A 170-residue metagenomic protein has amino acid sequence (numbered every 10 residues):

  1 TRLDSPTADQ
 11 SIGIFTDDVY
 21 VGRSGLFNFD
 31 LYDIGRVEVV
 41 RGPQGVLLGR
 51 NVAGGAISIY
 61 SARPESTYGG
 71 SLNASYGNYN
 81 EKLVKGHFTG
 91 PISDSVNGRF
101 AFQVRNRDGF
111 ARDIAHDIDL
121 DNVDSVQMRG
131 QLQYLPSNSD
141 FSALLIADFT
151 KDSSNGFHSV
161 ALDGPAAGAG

Functional and structural regions predicted by a protein language model:
T1, R105, I146-T150: Short loop/turn motifs enriched for small/polar and acidic residues
T1-V19: Extracytoplasmic beta-strand/coil segments of soluble accessory domains associated with Gram-negative outer-membrane
D4-P6, F29, G49: Replace "in large, NTP-powered and nucleic-acid-processing enzymes" with "in large, NTP-powered factors and other
Q10-S11, R23, Y32-G35, R41 (+3 more regions): Outer-membrane beta-barrel translocator/receptor signature
D117, N122-G170: Outer-membrane beta-barrel domain signature, strongest for Gram-negative TonB-dependent receptors and also present
